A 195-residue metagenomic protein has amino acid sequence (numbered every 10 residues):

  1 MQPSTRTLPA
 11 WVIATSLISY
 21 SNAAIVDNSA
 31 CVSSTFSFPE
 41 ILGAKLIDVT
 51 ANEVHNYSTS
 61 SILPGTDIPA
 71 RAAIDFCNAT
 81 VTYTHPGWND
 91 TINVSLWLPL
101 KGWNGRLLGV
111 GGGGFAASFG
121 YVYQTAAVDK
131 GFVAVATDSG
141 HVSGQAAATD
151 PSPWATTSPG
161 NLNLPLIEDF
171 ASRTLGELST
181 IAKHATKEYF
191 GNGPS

Functional and structural regions predicted by a protein language model:
M1-I25: Fungal secretory targeting signals
S4, L100-N104, K130, K187-P194: Secondary-structure transition/capping motifs at alpha-helix termini and the adjoining loop/turn into the next element
I18-G105, Y121-V122: Catalytic-loop region of hydrolases
T82, P99, G109-F115, T137-G140: Active-site-proximal beta-strand/loop segments in catalytic clefts of secreted hydrolases
L108-V110, P194-S195: Beta-strand segments within the central parallel beta-sheet cores of soluble alpha/beta enzyme folds
G114-N192: Cap/lid segment of the alpha/beta-hydrolase catalytic domain
